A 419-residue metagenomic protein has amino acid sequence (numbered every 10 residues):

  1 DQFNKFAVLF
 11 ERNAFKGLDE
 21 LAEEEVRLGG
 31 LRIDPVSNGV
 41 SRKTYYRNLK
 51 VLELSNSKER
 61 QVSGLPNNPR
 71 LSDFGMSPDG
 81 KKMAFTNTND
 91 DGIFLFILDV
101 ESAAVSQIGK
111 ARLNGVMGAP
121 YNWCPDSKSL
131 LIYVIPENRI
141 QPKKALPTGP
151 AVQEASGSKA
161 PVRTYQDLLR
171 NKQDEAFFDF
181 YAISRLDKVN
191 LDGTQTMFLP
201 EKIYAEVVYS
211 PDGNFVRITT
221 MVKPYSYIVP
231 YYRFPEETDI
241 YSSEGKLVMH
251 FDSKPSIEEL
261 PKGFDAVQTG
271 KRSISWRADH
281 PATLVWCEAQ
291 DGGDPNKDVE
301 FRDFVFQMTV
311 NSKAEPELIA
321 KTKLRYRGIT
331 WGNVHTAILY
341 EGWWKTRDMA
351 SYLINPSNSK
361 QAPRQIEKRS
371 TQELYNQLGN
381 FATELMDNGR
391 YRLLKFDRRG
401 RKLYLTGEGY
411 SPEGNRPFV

Functional and structural regions predicted by a protein language model:
D1-V419: Beta-propeller folds
